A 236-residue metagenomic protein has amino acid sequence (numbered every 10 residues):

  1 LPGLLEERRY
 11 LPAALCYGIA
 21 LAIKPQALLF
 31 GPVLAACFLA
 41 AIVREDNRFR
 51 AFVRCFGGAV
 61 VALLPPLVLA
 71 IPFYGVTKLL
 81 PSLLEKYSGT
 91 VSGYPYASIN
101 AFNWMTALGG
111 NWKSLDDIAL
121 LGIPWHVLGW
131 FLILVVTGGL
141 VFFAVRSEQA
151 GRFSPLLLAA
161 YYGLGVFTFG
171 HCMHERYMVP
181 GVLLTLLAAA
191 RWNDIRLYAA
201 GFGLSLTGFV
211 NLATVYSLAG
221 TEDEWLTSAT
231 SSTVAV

Functional and structural regions predicted by a protein language model:
L1-L5, P32-L39, V136-V141, L183-L197: Transmembrane alpha-helical segments
L1-P12, I42-D46, Q149, N193: Membrane-interface transmembrane helices that cradle and orient dolichyl/undecaprenyl
P2-G3, L11-L34, V68, Y162-F169: Membrane-interface alpha helices of multi-pass inner-membrane proteins
L29-L63, V76, P180: Perimembrane helix-loop-helix junctions
D46, Y87-T168: Aromatic/glycine/proline-enriched transmembrane-helix motif characteristic of membrane-embedded glycan-assembly enzymes
F52-A59, L63-G110: Aromatic-rich transmembrane-lumenal/periplasmic boundary elements in polytopic membrane proteins
R54, L83-I99, M105, P124 (+5 more regions): Transmembrane helical bundles and short interhelical boundary loops of multi-pass, membrane-embedded
F169-V179, V215-E224: Membrane-interface catalytic loops of GT-C/OST-like multi-pass glycosylation enzymes that act
